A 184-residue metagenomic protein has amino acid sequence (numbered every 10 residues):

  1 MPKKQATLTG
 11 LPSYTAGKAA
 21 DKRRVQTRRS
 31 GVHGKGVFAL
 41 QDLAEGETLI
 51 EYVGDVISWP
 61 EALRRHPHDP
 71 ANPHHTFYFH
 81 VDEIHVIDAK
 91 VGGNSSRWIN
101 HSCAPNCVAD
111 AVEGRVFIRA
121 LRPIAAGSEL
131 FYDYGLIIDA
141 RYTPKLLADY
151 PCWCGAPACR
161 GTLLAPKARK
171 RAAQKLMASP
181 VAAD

Functional and structural regions predicted by a protein language model:
M1-T15: Short, compositionally biased leader-like segments
P2-K3, S102-D184: C-terminal SET catalytic tail plus cysteine-rich post-SET Zn-binding segment of SAM-dependent SET-domain
L11-D110, A172: Catalytic cores of histone-lysine modification enzymes
